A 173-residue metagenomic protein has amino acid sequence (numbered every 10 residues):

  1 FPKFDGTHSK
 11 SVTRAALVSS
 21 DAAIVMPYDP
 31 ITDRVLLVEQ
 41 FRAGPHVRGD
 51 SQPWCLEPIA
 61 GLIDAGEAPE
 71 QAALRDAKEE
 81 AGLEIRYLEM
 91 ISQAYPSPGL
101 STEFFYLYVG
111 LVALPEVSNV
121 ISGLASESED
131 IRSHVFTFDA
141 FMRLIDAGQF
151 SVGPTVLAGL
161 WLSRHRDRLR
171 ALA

Functional and structural regions predicted by a protein language model:
F1-T32, Q40, H46: Acidic, metal-coordinating catalytic segment for phosphate/diphosphate chemistry, firing primarily on the Nudix
P2, D29-I31, F41, L111-P115 (+2 more regions): Short loop segments at secondary-structure junctions
T7, L36, H46-D50, S128-E129: A short, polar/proline- and glycine-enriched secondary-structure boundary/capping micro-motif
S11-V12, D21-I24, I59-V152, L172-A173: Unchanged
L17, D50-Q52, L100-T102: A generic structural micro-feature
Y28-R34, F150, P154-T155: Short, surface-exposed secondary-structure junctions/capping segments
V38-L62: Glycine-rich, pocket-lining loop/helix-strand segments that form or immediately flank
T155-A173: Short, amphipathic C-terminal "tail helix"
